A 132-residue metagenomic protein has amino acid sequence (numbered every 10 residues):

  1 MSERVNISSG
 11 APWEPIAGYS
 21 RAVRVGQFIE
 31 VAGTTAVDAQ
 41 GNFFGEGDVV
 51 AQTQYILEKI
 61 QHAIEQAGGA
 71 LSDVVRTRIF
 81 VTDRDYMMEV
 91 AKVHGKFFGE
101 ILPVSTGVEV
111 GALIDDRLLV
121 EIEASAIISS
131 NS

Functional and structural regions predicted by a protein language model:
S2-S132: Short, polar/acidic, helix-capping and beta-turn segments at strand->helix junctions that line the mouths
